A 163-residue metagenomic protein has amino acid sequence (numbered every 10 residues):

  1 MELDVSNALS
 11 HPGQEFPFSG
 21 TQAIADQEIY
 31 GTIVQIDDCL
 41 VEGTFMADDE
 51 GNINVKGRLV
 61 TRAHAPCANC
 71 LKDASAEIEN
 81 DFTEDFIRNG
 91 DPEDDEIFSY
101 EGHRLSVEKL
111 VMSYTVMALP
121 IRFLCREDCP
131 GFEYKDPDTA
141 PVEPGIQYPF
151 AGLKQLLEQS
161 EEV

Functional and structural regions predicted by a protein language model:
M1-E15, S75, E79, F86-V163: Charge-rich, low-complexity linker and terminal segments
M1-H64: A positional/architectural concept
I24-Y30, G57, A68, N80 (+2 more regions): Aromatic-enriched hydrophobic runs in primary sequence
I33, R58, N80-T83, D128: A generic "cationic amphipathic patch" detector
A47, R62, L71-D81: Mature extracytoplasmic or otherwise solvent-exposed domains
P66-N69, D128: The −1 position to Zn-ligating cysteines in a subset of zinc-ribbon hairpins
